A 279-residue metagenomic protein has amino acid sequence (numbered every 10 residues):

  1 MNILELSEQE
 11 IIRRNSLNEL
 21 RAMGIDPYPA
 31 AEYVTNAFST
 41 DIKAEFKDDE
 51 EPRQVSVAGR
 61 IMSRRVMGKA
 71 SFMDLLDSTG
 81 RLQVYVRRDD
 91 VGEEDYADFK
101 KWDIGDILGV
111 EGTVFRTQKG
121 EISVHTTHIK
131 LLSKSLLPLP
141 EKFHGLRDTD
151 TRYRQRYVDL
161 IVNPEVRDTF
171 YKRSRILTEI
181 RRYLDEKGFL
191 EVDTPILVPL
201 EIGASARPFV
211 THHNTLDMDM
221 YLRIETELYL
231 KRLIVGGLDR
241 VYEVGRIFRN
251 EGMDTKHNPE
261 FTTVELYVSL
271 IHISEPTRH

Functional and structural regions predicted by a protein language model:
M1-S274: Class II aminoacyl-tRNA synthetase catalytic cores and aaRS-like
E275-H279: Short "domain-exit" segments at the C-terminal end of structured domains
